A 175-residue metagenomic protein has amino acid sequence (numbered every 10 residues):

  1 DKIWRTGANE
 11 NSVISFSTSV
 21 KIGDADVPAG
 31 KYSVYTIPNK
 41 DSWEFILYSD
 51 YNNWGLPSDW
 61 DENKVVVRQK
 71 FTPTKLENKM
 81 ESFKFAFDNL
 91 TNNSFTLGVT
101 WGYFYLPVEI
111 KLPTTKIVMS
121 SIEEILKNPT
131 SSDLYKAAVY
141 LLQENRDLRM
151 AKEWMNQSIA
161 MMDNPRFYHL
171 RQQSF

Functional and structural regions predicted by a protein language model:
D1-A29, T36-D133: Extended, well-structured beta-strand/loop surface patches that form recognition or cofactor-anchoring regions within
I122-F175: Alpha-helical adaptor scaffolds
